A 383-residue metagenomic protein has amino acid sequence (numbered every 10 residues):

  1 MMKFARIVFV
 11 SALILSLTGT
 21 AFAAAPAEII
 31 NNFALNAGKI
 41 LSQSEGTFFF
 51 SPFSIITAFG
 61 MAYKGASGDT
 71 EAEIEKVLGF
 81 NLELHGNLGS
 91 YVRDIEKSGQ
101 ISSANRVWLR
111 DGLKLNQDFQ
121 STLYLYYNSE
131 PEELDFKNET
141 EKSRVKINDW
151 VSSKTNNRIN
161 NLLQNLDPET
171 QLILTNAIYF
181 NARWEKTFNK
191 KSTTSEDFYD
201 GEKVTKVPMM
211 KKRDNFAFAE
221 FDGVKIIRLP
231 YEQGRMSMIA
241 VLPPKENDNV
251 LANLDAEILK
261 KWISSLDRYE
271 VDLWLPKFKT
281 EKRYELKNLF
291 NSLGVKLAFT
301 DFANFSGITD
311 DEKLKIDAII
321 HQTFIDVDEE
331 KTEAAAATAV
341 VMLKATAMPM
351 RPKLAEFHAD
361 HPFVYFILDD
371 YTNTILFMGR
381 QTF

Functional and structural regions predicted by a protein language model:
M2-S143, D149, D370, Q381: Detector for small/aliphatic-rich hydrophobic stretches
L13, I258-K260, M378: Domain-wide signal for the mature, well-folded portions of proteins, strongly enriched in nucleus-encoded organellar
A34, G223-I226, Q322, H361-Y365: Short glycine-rich loop/turn motifs
E45, L88-E246, S264-P349: Non-catalytic, conformational "gating/processing" segments within enzyme and secreted inhibitor domains
F59, G68-I74, Q117, N247-V250 (+3 more regions): Extracytoplasmic/secreted cell-surface and envelope-processing proteins
A72-L78, F188-S195, L251-K261: Short Gly/aromatic-enriched secondary-structure transition segments
T323, D328-F383: C-terminal soluble interaction/assembly domains
